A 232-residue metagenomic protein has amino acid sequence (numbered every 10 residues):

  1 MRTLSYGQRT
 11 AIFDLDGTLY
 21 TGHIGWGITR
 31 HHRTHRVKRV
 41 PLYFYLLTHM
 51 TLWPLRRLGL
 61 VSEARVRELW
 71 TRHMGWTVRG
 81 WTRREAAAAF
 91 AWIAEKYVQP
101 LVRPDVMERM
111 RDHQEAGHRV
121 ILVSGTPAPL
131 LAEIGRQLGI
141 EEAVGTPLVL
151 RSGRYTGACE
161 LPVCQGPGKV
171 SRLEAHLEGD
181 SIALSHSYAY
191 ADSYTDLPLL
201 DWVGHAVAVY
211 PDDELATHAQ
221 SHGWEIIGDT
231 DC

Functional and structural regions predicted by a protein language model:
M1-R9, A88, E95-C232: C-terminal cap/substrate-recognition subdomain and adjoining C-terminal extension of metal-dependent phosphatase-like
R2-S62: Active-site neighborhood of HAD-like aspartate-dependent phosphohydrolases
D16, L58-S62, M74-V78, L122 (+2 more regions): A general boundary/transition motif marking the beginning of the first structured unit of a protein
G22, G80, P167-V170: Electropositive phosphate-/nucleotide-binding environments in soluble metabolic enzymes
T34, W53, R57-L60, G80 (+3 more regions): A structural signal for alpha-helix termini and helix-coil/disorder junctions
R57-R72, S152-Y155, L173: N-terminal-biased segments
R67-D105: Metal-dependent phosphoesterase signature
